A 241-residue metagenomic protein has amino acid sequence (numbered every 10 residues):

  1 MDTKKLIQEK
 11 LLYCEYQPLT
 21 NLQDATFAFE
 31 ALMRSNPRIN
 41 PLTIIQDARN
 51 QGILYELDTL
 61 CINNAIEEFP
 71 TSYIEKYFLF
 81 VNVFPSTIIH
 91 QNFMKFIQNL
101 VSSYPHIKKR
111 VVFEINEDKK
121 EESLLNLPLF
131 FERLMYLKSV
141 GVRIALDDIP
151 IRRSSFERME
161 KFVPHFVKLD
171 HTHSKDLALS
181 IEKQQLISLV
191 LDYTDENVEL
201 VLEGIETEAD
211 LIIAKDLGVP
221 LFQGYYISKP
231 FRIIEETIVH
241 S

Functional and structural regions predicted by a protein language model:
M1-I7, L11, L22, N36-P37 (+2 more regions): EAL-family c-di-GMP phosphodiesterase catalytic domain
M1-P105: Bacterial c-di-GMP phosphodiesterase EAL domain
L11-Y13, A28-E30, F78-F80, K108-E114 (+4 more regions): Structural preference for beta-strand elements that scaffold enzyme active sites
E30, I66-F69, F78-I88, F131-G141 (+1 more regions): A broadly tuned preference for mixed-charge, low-complexity surface segments
N36-T59, I88-Q91, Y104-G141, H173-D192 (+2 more regions): EAL-type cyclic di-GMP phosphodiesterase domain
T71-E75, S103-I107, L137-V140, F162 (+2 more regions): Alpha-helix C-cap/termination motif
V81-V101, A145-H171: N-terminal-biased segments
F96-L100, L129-R133, F162-V163, Q185 (+1 more regions): Glycine-rich, phosphate-binding/catalytic loops in enzymes
